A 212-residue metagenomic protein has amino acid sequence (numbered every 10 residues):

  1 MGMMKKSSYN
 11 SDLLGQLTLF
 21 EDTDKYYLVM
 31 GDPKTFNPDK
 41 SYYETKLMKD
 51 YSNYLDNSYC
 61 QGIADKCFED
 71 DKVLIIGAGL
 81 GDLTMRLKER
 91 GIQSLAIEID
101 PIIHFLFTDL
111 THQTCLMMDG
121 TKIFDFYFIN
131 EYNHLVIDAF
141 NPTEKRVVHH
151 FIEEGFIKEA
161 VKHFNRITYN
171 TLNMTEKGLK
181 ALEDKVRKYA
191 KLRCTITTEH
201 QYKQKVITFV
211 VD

Functional and structural regions predicted by a protein language model:
M1-M4, M30, M48, M85 (+2 more regions): Detector for methionine-enriched segments
M1-N37: N-terminal auxiliary segments of SAM/dcSAM-dependent transferases
Y9, N53-Y189, R193-I207: The AdoMet/dcAdoMet-binding core of the Class I SAM-like
G31, Y43-Y54: Segments forming oxygen-rich coordination pockets for charged ligands
T35, T45, F140-E144: A short, flexible beta-alpha/helix-coil linker loop
P38-Y43, Y132: Short, flexible, mixed-charge acidic loops at enzyme active sites
F209-D212: C-terminal lobe and adjacent flexible extensions of AdoMet/dcAdoMet transferase-like proteins
